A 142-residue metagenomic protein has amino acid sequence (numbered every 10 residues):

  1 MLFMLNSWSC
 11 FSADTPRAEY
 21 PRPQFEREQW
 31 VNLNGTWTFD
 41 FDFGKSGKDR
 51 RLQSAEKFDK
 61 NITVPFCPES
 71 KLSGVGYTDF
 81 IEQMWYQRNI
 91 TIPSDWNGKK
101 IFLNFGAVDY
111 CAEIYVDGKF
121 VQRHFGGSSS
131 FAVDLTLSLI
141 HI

Functional and structural regions predicted by a protein language model:
M1-S7: Bacterial N-terminal signal peptides
M4, I140-I142: Short hydrophobic transmembrane-like helices used for membrane targeting/insertion
N6, N32-N34, N61, N89 (+2 more regions): Detector for Asparagine
W8-Y77: Accessory carbohydrate-binding/adhesion or oligomerization-edge regions at the termini of glycan-active proteins
E19, P23-Q24, F39-D42, Y77 (+1 more regions): Accessory beta-strand-rich segments of carbohydrate-active enzymes
